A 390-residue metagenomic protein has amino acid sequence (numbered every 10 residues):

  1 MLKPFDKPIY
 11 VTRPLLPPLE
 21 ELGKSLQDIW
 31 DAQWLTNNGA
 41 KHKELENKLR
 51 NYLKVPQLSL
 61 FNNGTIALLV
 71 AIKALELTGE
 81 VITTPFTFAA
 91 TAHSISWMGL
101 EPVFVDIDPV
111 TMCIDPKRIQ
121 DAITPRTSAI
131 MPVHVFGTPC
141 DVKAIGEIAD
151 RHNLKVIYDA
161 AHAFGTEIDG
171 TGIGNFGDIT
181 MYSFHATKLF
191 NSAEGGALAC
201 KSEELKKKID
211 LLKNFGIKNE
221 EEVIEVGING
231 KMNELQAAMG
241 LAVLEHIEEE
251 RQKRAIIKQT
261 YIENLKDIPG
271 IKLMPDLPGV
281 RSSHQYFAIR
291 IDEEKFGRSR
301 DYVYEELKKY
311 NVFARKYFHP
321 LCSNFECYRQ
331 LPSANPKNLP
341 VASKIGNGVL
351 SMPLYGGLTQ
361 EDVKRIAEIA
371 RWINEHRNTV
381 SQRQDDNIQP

Functional and structural regions predicted by a protein language model:
M1-L35, P353: N-terminal "arm"/small-domain region of PLP-dependent enzymes with the aminotransferase-like
P8, A40-K48, Y52-P56, K117 (+5 more regions): PLP-dependent aminotransferase class I/II
W34, N38-E80, F86, H93-W97 (+2 more regions): Phosphate-binding glycine-rich loop
S59, I82, V103, V156-I157 (+3 more regions): Structural detector of well-ordered beta-strand residues that form the stable sheet scaffold of enzyme domains
N63, I107, V135, A186 (+2 more regions): Short, conserved catalytic or interaction motifs in soluble domains
K73-A160, E167: PLP-dependent aminotransferase-like
Y158-F190, N219-I224: Conserved active-site segment immediately N-terminal to the catalytic lysine that forms the internal aldimine
N175-L211, E234-A237: Active-site PLP attachment segment
